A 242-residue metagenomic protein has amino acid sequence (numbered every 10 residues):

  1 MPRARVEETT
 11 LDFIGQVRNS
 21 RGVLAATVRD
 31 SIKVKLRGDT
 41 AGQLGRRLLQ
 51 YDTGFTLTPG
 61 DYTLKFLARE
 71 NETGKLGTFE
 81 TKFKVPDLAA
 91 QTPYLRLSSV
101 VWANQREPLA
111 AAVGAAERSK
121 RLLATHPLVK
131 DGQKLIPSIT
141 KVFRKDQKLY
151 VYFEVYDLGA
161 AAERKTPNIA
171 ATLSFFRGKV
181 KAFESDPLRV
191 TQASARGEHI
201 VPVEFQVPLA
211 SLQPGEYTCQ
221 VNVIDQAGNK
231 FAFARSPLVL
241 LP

Functional and structural regions predicted by a protein language model:
M1-P242: Intrinsically disordered, low-complexity terminal regions enriched in Ser/Thr/Pro/Gly and charged residues
